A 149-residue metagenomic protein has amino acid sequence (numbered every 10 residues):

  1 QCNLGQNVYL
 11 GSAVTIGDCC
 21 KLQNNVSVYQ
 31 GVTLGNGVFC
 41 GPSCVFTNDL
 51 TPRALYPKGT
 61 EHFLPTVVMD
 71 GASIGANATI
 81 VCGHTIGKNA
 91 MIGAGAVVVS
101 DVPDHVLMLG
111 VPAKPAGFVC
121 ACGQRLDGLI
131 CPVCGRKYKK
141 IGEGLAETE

Functional and structural regions predicted by a protein language model:
Q1-T85, G117: Flexible, glycine/small-residue-enriched loop-and-beta-strand segment within the central core of proteins
F46, C122-Q124: Extended, small-residue-rich solenoid/repeat segments and analogous flexible loops that form exposed scaffolds
K88-M91, V97: Internal alpha/beta core interface subdomains
P115, Q124-D127, K137-Y138: Cys/His-rich microdomains that often coordinate metals
C120, C131-C134: Short cysteine-rich clusters marking metal-coordination/redox-active sites
D127-C131, K140-G144: Short Cys/His-rich "knuckle" micro-motifs
